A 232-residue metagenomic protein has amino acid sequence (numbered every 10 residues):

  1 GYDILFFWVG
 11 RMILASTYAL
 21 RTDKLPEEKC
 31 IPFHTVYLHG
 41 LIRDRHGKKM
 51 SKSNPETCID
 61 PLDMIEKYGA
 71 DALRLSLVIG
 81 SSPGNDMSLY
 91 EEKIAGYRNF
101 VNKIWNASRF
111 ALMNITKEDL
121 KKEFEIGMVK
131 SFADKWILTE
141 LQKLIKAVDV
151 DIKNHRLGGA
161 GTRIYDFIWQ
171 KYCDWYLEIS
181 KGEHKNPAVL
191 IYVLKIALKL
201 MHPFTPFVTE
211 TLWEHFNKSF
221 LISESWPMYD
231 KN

Functional and structural regions predicted by a protein language model:
L5, V36, A72-G80, S108-A111 (+4 more regions): Short alpha-helical scaffolding segments that buttress acidic/His motifs in well-ordered protein cores
G10-R21, I164: Alpha-helical support elements that line or immediately flank enzyme active sites and cofactor-binding pockets
L20-H46: Catalytic cores of enzymes that engage adenine nucleotides and/or redox cofactors via long glycine-rich, Lys/Arg/His
H39-G40, I104, Y172, P206: Residue-level signal for inorganic ion chemistry
I42-H46, S51-K130, F220-L221: Catalytic adenosine-cofactor/nucleotide-binding cores of aminoacyl-tRNA synthetases and other
D44, V78, E118-D149, L177-N232: Acidic, turn-prone loop/beta-hairpin segments
S88-Y97, K143-I164, K195-L200: Extended, non-catalytic structural segments that build the interaction scaffolds of large macromolecular assemblies
N99-L112, F132-L144, G161-K181: Core structural elements
